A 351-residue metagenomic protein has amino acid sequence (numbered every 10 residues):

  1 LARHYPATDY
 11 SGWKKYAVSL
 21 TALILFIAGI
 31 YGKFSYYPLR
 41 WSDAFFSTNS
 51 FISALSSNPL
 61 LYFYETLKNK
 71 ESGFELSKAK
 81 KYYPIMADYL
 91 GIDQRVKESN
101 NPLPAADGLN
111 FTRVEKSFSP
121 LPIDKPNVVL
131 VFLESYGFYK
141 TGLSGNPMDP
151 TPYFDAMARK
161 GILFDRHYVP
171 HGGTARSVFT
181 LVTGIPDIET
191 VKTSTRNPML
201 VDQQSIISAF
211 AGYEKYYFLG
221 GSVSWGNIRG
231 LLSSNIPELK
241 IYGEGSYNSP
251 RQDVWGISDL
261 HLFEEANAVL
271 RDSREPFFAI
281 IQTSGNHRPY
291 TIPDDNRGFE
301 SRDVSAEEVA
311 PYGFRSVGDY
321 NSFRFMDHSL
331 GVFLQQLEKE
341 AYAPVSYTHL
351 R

Functional and structural regions predicted by a protein language model:
A2-L20: Cytosolic-side transmembrane helix boundary signature
T21-L130, S135-A306, A310-G313: Active-site-proximal alpha/beta segments of enzymes that process anionic O-linked groups
Q203, F263, N267, F323-Q335: Short, hydrophobic/amphipathic alpha-helical packing segments that form internal helix faces or helix-helix interfaces
R271, Q335-E338: A general structural signal for alpha-helical elements within enzymatic catalytic domains
V317-F323: Membrane-interface transmembrane-helix boundary segments in multi-pass integral membrane proteins
E340-A343: Short helix-capping segments at alpha-helix termini
T348-H349: Conserved small/polar residues in nucleotide/adenosyl-binding loops
